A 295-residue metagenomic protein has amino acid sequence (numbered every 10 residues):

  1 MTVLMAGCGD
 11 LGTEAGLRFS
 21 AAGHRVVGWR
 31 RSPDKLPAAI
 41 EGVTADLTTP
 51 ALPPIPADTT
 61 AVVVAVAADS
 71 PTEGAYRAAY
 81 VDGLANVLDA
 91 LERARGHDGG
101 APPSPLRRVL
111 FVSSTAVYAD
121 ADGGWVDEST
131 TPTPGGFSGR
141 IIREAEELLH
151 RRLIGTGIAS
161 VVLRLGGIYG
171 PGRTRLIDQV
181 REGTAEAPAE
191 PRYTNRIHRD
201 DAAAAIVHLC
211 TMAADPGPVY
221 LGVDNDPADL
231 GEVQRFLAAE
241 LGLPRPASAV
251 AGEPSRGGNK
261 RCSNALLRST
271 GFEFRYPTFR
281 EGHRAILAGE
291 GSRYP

Functional and structural regions predicted by a protein language model:
G12-T13: N-terminal Rossmann-fold NAD(P) dinucleotide-binding loop
I40-T60: Conserved Rossmann-fold cofactor-binding substructure of NAD(P)-dependent oxidoreductases
T59-L110: NAD(P)-cofactor binding segment of oxidoreductase domains
D122-V162: Catalytic helix-loop patch of NAD(P)-dependent Rossmann-fold dehydrogenases
R143, T156, I168-R181, H208-Y220: Glycine/proline-rich active-site loop of Rossmann-fold NAD(P)-dependent oxidoreductases
R175-D178, P188-C210: Substrate-positioning beta->alpha
A205-H208, M212-S255: Mid/C-terminal beta-alpha module of Rossmann-like enzyme folds, strongest in SDR-family dehydrogenases/epimerases
S255-P295: C-terminal amphipathic/interface module of NAD(P)-dependent oxidoreductases and related NAD-binding regulators
